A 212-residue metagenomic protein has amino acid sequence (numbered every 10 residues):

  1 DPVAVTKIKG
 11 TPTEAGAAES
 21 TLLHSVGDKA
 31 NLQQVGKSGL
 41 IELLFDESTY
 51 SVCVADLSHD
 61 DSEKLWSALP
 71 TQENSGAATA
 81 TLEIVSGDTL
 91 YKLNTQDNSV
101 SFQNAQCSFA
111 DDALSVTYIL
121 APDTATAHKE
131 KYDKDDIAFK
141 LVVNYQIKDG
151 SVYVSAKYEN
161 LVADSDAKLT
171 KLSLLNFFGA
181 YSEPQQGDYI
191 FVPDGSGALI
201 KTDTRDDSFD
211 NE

Functional and structural regions predicted by a protein language model:
D1-E212: N-terminal accessory beta-strand-rich subdomains and adjacent acidic, glycine-rich linkers that precede catalytic cores
